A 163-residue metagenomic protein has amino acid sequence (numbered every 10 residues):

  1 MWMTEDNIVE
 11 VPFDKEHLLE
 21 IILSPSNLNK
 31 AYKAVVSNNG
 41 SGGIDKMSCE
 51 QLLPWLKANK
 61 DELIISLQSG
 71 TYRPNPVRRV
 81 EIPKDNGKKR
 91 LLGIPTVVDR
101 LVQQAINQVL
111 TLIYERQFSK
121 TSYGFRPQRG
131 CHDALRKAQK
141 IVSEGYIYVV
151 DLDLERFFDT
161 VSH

Functional and structural regions predicted by a protein language model:
M1-N29: Charged, compositionally biased N-terminal leader segments and the immediate start of the first structured element
A34-V35, E62, S66, Q104-I113 (+2 more regions): Generic, well-ordered alpha-helical scaffold segments in large soluble proteins
S41, Q51-P76: Amphipathic alpha-helical blocks
S41-S48, G93, H132-H163: Conserved catalytic palm subdomain of right-hand nucleotidyl-transferase polymerases, strongest for RNA-directed enzymes
Y72, I94-V97, F125-R129: Conserved, non-catalytic sequence blocks in retroelement Pol enzymes and Pol-derived host proteins
K89-F118: Conserved pre-motif C helix in the palm subdomain of viral-like polymerases
